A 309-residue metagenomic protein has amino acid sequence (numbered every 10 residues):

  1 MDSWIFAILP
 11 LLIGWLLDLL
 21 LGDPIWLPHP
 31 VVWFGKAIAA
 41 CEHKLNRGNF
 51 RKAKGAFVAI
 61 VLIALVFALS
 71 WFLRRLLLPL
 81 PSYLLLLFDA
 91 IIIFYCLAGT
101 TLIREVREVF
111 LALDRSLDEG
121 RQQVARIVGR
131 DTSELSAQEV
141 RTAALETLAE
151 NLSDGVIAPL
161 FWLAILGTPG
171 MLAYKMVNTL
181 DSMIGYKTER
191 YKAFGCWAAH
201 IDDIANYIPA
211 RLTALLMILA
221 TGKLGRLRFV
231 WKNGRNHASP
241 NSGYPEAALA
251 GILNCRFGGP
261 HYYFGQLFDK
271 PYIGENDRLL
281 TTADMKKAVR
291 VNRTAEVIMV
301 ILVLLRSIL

Functional and structural regions predicted by a protein language model:
M1-L172, G185-L309: Hydrophobic alpha-helical transmembrane segments
K175: Pseudouridine synthase
N178: Substrate/ligand-engaging "lid" and interaction regions
S182: Glycine-rich phosphate/dinucleotide-binding loop and adjoining beta-alpha-beta core of small-molecule
